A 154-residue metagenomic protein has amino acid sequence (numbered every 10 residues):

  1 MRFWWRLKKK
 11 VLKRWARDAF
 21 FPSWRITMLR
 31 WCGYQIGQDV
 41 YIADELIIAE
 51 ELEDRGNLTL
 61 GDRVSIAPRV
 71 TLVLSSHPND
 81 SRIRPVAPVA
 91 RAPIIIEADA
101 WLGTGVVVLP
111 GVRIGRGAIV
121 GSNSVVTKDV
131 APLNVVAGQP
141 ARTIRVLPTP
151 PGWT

Functional and structural regions predicted by a protein language model:
M1-Y34, D39, R63, S76-N79 (+2 more regions): Terminal amphipathic alpha-helical/low-complexity segments used for targeting or macromolecular assembly
K13-R14, A49, P85, G103: A generic structural signal for short
A16-R17, L52, P88: Residues that cap or flank secondary-structure elements
P22, E50-E51: Short glycine/threonine/proline-enriched tight-turn/helix- or strand-capping micro-motif at secondary-structure
C32, Q38, A43-D44, A49-E50 (+13 more regions): Left-handed beta-helix
D80-S81, P110: Short glycine/proline-enriched, acidic/aromatic patches that form the donor-sugar handling elements
S81-A87: Flexible, solvent-exposed loop segments that connect beta-strands
V89-R91, T143: Short proline/glycine- and basic residue-enriched helix-capping loop/turn segments at helix->loop/beta transitions
